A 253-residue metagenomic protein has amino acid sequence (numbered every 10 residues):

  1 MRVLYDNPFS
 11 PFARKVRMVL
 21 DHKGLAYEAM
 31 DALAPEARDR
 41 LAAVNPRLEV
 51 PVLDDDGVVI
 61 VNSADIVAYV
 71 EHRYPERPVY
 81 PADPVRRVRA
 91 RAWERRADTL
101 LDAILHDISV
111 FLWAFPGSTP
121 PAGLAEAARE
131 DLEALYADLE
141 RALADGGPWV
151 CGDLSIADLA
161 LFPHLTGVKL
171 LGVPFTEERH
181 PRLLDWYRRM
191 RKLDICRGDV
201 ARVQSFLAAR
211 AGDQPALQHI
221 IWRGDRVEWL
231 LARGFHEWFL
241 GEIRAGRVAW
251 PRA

Functional and structural regions predicted by a protein language model:
M1-E130, V150, R226-A253: GST-like domain detector, emphasizing the conserved glutathione-binding G-site in the N-terminal thioredoxin-like
M30, S63, E178, V200-A201: Residue-level detector of family-conserved "landmark" positions at structurally sensitive sites
A42, E49, P116, L171 (+2 more regions): A generic membrane alpha-helix/interface feature
N45, T119, R179, P215-A216: Juxtamembrane helix-loop transition sites at the ends of transmembrane segments in multi-pass membrane proteins
V58, P84-V85, L154-S155, H180 (+1 more regions): Short capping/connector residues at structural and topological boundaries
A97-K192, G198, L231, P251: GST-like fold's C-terminal all-alpha helical module
K192-A209: Charged/polar, low-hydrophobicity segments characteristic of intrinsically disordered regions and flexible loops
Q204-W238: Long, charge-rich low-complexity segments
